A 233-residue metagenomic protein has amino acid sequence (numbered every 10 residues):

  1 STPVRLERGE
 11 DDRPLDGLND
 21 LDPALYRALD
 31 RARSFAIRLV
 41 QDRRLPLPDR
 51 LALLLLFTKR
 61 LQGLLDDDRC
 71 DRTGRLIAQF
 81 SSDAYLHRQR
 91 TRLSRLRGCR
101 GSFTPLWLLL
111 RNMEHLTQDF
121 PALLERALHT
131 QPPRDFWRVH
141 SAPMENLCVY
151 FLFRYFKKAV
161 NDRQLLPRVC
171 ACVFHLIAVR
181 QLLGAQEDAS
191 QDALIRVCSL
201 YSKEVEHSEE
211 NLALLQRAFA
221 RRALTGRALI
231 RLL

Functional and structural regions predicted by a protein language model:
S1-L61: Domain-exit/linker segments immediately C-terminal to small folded modules
L39-L233: Hydrophobic, aromatic-lined core segments that form the binding pocket/scaffold for planar heteroaromatic ligands
